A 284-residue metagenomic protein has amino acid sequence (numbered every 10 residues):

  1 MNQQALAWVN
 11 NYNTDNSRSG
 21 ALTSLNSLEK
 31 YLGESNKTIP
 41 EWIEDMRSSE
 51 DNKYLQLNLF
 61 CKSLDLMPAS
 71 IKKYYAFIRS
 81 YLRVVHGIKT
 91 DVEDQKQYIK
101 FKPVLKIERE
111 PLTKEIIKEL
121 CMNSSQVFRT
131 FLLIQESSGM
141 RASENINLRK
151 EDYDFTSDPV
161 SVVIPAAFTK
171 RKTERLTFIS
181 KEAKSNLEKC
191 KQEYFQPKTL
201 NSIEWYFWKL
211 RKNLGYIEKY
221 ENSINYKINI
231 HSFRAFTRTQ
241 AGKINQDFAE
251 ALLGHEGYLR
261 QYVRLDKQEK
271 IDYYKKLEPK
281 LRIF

Functional and structural regions predicted by a protein language model:
N2-I107: N-terminal core-binding DNA-recognition domain of tyrosine recombinases/integrases
F101-E119, K170-E182, E193-P197: DNA breakage-rejoining catalytic core of tyrosine-based enzymes
L112-A142: Basic, Lys/Arg- and aromatic-enriched nucleic-acid-binding interface segment
L133, S232-E256: C-terminal catalytic core of tyrosine-transesterase DNA break-rejoin enzymes
Q135-D158, D247-F248: Short, charged phosphate-coordinating catalytic segments
N147-N186: Conserved tyrosine-mediated DNA breakage-rejoining catalytic core shared by Y-recombinases
F168, Q246, L253-F284: Catalytic-site neighborhood detector that most strongly recognizes the C-terminal catalytic loop/helix of tyrosine
S180-N225, T237, G242-N245: Active-site/catalytic core of tyrosine-dependent DNA strand-transfer enzymes
